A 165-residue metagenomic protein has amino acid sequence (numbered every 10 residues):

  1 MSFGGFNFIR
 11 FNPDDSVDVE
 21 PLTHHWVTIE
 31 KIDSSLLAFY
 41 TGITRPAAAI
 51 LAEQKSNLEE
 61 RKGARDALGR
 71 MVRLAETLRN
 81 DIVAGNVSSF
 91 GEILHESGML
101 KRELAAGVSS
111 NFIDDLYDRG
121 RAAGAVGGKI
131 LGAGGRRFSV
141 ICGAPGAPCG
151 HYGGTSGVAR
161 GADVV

Functional and structural regions predicted by a protein language model:
M1-K129, V140-V165: C-terminal nucleotide
R137: Conserved glycine-rich beta-strand-loop-beta hairpin in the small C-terminal domain of fold type I
